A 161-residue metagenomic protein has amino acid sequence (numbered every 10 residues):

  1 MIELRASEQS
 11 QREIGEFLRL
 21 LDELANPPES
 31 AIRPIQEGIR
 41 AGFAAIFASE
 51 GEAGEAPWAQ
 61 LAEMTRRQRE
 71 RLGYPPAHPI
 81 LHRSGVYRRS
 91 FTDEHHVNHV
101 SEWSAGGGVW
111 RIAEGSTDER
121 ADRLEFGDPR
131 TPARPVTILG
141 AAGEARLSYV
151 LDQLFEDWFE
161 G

Functional and structural regions predicted by a protein language model:
M1-G161: Short, Lys/Arg-rich flexible segments
